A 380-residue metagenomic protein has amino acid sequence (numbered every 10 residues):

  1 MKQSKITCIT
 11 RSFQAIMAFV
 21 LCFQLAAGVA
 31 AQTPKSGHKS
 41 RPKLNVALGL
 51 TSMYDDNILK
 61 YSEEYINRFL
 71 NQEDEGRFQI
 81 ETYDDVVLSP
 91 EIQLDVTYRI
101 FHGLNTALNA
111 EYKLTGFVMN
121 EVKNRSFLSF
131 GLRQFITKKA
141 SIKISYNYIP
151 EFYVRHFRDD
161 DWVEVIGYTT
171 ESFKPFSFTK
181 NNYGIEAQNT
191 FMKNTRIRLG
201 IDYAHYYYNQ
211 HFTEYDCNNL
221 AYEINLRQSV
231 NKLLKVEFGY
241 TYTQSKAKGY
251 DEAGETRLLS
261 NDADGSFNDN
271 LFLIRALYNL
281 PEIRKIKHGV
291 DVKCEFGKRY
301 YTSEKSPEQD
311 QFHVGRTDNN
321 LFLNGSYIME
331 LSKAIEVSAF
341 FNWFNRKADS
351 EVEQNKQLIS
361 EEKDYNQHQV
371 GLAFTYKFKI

Functional and structural regions predicted by a protein language model:
Q32-A107: Outer-membrane beta-barrel initiation region
H38-S40, T82-V86, M119-F127, F173-T179 (+4 more regions): Replace "Gram-negative outer membrane beta-barrel proteins" with "bacterial and organellar outer membrane beta-barrel
V46, L50-S52, L88-Y98, F130-Q134 (+7 more regions): Residues on the lipid-exposed face of transmembrane beta-strands in outer-membrane beta-barrel proteins
L50-D56, I100, Y112-V118, Y148-V154 (+9 more regions): Transmembrane beta-strands of outer-membrane beta-barrel pores
I58-Y65, A110, V118-F127, V154-V165 (+5 more regions): Outer-membrane beta-barrel translocator domains and adjoining extracellular loop/strand segments of Gram-negative
F101-L108, T137-I144, F152, M192-L199 (+4 more regions): Repeated loop/turn-to-beta-strand initiation elements of outer-membrane beta-barrel proteins
E186-Y206, N218-S306: Detector for outer-membrane/organellar transmembrane beta-barrel domains, recognizing the amphipathic beta-strand
D364-I380: Outer-membrane beta-barrel "beta-signal"
